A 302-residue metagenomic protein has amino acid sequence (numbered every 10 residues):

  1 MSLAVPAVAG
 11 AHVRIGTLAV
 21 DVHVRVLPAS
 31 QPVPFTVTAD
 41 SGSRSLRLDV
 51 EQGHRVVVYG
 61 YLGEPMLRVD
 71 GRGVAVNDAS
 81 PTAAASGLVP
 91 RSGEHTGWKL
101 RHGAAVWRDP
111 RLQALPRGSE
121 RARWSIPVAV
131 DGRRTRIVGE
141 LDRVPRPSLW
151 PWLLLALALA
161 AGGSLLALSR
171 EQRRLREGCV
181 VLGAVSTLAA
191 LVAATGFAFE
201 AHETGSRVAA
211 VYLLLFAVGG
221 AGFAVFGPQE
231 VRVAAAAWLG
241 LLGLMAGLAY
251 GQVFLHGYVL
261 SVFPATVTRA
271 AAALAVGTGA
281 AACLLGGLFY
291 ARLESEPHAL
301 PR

Functional and structural regions predicted by a protein language model:
M1, C179-A189, G243, A282: Alpha-helical transmembrane segments
P6-V8: N-terminal signal peptide c-region/cleavage motif recognized by signal peptidases
G10-L153, H202: N-terminal soluble domains immediately following signal/targeting peptides that reside in extracytoplasmic
P147-P151, R173-L182, A198-L215, A271: Transmembrane alpha-helix entry/boundary detector in multi-pass membrane proteins
L159-L188: Juxtamembrane interface at the cytosolic side of transmembrane helices
A161-S169, A190-T195, A217-G227: Canonical alpha-helical transmembrane segments
A184-E200: A generic, lipid-embedded transmembrane alpha helix
H202-R302: Generic detector of multi-pass transmembrane helix bundles and their immediately adjacent loops in polytopic membrane
